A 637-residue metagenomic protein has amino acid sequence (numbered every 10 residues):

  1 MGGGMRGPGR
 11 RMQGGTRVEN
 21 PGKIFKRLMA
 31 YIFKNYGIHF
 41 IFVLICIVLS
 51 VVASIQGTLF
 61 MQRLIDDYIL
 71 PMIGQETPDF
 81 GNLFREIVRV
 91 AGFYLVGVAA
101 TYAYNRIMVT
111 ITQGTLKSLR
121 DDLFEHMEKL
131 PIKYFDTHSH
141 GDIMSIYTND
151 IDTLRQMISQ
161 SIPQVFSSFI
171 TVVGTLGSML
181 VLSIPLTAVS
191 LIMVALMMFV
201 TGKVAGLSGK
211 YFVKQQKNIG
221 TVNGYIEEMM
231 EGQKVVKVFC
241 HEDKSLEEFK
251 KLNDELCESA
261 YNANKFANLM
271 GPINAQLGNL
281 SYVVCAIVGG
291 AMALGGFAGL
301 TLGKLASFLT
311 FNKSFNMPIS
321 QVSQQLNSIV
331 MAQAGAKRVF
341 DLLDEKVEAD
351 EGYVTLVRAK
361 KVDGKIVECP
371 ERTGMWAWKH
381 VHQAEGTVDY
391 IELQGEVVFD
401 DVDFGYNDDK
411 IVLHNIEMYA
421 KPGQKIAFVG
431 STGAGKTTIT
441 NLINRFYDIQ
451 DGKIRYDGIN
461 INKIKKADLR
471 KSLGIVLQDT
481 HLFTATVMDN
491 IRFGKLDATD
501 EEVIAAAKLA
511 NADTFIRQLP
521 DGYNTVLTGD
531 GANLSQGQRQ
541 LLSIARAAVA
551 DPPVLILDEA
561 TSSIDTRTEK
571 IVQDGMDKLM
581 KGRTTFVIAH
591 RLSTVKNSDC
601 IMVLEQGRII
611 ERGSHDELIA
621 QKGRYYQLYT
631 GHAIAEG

Functional and structural regions predicted by a protein language model:
M1-S54, I69-V90, Y104-M108, T112 (+9 more regions): Membrane-integrated ABC transporters
G14-P21, A53-I69, F84, F93-H140 (+11 more regions): Juxtamembrane helix-loop junctions of ABC transporter transmembrane domains
K26, A100, Y104, T112 (+4 more regions): Hydrophobic alpha-helical transmembrane segments of ABC transporter permease domains
K34-G37, I132-K133, I151-I158, I162 (+7 more regions): An intracellular "coupling" helix at the cytosolic face of ABC transporter transmembrane type-1 domains
N35, H39-V52, Q56, F93 (+3 more regions): Transmembrane helices of ABC transporter permease
P71, S178-I192, N262, F266-K337 (+3 more regions): Helix-loop-helix
E76-T77, A359-G637: ABC-type nucleotide-binding domain
L123, M127, V236, V339 (+1 more regions): Helix-loop junctions and hydrophobic alpha-helical segments within the transmembrane domains of large membrane
